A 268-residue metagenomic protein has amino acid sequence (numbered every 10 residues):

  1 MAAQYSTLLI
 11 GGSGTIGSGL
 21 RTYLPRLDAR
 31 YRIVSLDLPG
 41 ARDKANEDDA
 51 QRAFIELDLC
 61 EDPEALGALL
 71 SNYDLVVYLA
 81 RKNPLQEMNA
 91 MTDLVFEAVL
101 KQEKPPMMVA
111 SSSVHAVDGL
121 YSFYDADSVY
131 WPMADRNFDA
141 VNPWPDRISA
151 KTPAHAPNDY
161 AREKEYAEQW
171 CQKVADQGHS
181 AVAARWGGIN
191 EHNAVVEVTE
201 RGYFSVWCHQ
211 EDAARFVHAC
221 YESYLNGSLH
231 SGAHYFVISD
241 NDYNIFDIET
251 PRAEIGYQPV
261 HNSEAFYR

Functional and structural regions predicted by a protein language model:
A2-A29: N-terminal Rossmann NAD(P)H-binding glycine-rich loop of SDR-like oxidoreductase domains
R42, G232-Q258: Conserved C-terminal active-site "lid" loop/helix of NAD(P)H-dependent oxidoreductases that clamps the redox cofactor
D48-L75: Conserved Rossmann-fold cofactor-binding substructure of NAD(P)-dependent oxidoreductases
Y73-V76, K82-F123: NAD(P)-cofactor binding segment of oxidoreductase domains
V95, A161-C171, A213: Conserved catalytic Lys-bearing alpha helix of Rossmann-like short-chain dehydrogenase/reductases
S113-A156: Active-site "gating" loop of Rossmann-like NAD(P)-dependent oxidoreductase/epimerase domains
N158, E168-H192: Conserved beta-loop-beta element that borders a ligand/cofactor-binding pocket
Q172, W186-N193, W207-G232, D240: Alpha-helical substrate-binding/gating segment
